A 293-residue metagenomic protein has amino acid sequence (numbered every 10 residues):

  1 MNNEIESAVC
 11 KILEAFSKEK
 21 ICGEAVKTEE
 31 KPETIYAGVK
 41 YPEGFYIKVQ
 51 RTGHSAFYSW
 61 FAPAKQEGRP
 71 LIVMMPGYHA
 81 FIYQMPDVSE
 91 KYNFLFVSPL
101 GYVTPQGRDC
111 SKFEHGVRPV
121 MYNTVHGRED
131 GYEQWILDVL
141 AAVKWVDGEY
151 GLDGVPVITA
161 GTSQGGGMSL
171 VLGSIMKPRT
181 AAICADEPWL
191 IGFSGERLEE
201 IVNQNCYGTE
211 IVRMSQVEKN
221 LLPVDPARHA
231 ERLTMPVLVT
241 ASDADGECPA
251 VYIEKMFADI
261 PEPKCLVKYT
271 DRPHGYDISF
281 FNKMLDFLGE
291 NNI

Functional and structural regions predicted by a protein language model:
I21-Q66: N-terminal cap/lid segment of alpha/beta-hydrolase-fold proteins
N93-L137, G195-E199: Cap/lid segment of the alpha/beta-hydrolase catalytic domain
P119-S163: Gly/Ser-rich "nucleophile elbow"/oxyanion-hole loop immediately N-terminal to the catalytic nucleophile in hydrolases
M168-M214, Y276-S279: Hydrolase active-site cap/lid region
L233, V239-A241: Short beta-strand/loop motif that positions the catalytic acidic residue of the alpha/beta-hydrolase fold
M235, P249-A258: Short alpha-helix in the alpha/beta-hydrolase fold that links the catalytic acid
D243-C248, H274-G275: Acidic catalytic loop of the alpha/beta-hydrolase fold
E254-I293: C-terminal catalytic histidine-bearing segment of alpha/beta-hydrolase fold enzymes
